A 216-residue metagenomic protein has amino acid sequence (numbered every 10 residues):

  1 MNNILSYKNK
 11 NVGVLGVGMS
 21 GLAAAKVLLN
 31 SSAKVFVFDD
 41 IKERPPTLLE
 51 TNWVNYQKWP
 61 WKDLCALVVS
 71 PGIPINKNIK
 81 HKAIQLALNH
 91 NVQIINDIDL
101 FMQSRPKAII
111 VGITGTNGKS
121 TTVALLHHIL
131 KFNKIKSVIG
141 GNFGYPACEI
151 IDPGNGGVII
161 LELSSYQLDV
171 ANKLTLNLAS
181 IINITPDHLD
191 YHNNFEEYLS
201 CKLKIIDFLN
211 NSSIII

Functional and structural regions predicted by a protein language model:
M1-K10: Flexible N-terminal pre-Rossmann segment of NAD(P)-dependent oxidoreductases
K10, L29, W59-K62, P71 (+1 more regions): Phosphate-binding loop of NTP-binding sites
N11-A23: Glycine-rich adenosine-cofactor-binding loop
L15, F38, G140: The conserved SAM/SAH-binding core of class I Rossmann-like methyltransferase domains, concentrating on the hydrophobic
G18, I41, F143: Residues in the short beta-alpha loop(s) of Rossmann-like NAD(P)-binding domains
S31-P46: NAD(P)-binding Rossmann-fold cofactor-contacting core
K42-W53, P146-E149: N-terminal beta-loop-helix "entrance" segment that forms/cooperates in small-molecule cofactor or anionic ligand
E50-D63: Short acidic low-complexity segments
